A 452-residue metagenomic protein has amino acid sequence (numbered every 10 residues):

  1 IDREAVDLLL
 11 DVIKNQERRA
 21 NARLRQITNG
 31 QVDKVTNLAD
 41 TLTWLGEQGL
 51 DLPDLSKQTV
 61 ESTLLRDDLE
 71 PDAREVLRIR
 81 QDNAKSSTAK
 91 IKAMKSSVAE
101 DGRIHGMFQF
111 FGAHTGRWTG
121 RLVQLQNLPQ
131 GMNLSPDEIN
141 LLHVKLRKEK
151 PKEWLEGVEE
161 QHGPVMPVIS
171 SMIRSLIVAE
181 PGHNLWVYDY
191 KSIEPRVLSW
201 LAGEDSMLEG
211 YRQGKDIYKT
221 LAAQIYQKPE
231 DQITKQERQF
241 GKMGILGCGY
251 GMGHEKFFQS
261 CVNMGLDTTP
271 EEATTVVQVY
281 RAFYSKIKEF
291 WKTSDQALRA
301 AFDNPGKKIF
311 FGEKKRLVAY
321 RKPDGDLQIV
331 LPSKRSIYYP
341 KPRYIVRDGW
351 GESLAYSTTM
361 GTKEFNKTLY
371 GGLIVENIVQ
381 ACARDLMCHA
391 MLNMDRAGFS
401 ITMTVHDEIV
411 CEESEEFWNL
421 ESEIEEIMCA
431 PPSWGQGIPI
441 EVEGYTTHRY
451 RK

Functional and structural regions predicted by a protein language model:
I1-I169, N184, E194, A223 (+2 more regions): Conserved "right-hand" nucleotidyltransferase catalytic core of DNA-directed polymerases
I1-R3, D189-Y190, K256-S260, V276 (+2 more regions): Catalytic palm active-site di-aspartate
L42-G49, K191-D205, F417: Short active-site loop/helix that positions an aromatic residue
I169-N184, L392-R396: A short acidic-Thr-Gly-centered motif at the start of a beta-strand
L185-V187, E194-K228, Y338-T368: Metal-dependent catalytic core segments for phosphate chemistry
G372-L392: Conserved pre-motif C helix in the palm subdomain of viral-like polymerases
L386-H406: Active-site palm subdomain of RNA-directed nucleic acid polymerases
L420-C429: Short amphipathic alpha-helices in soluble, non-transmembrane regions that often serve as interface/regulatory elements
